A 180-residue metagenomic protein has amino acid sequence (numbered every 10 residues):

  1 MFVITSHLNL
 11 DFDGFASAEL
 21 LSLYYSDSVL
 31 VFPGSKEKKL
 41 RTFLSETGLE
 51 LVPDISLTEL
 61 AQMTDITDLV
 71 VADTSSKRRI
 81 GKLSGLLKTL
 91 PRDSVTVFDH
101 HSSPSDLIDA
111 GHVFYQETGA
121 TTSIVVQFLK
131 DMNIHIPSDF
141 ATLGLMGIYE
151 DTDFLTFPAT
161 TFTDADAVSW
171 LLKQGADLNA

Functional and structural regions predicted by a protein language model:
M1-A180: Replace "Mg2+/Mn2+-dependent" with "divalent metal-dependent
